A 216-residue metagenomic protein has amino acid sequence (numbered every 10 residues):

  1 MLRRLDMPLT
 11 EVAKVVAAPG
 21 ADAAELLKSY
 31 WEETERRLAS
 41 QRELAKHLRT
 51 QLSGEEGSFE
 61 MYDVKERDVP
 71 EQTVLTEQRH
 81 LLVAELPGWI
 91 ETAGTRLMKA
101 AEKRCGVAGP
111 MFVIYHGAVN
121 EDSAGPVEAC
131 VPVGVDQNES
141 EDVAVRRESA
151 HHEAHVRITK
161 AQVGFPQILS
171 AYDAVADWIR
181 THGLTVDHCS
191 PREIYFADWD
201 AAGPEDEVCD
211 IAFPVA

Functional and structural regions predicted by a protein language model:
M1, A13-A216: A solvent-exposed interaction/effector surface
M1-P8: Basic helix-turn-helix/winged-helix DNA-binding cores and closely related short helical interaction motifs
